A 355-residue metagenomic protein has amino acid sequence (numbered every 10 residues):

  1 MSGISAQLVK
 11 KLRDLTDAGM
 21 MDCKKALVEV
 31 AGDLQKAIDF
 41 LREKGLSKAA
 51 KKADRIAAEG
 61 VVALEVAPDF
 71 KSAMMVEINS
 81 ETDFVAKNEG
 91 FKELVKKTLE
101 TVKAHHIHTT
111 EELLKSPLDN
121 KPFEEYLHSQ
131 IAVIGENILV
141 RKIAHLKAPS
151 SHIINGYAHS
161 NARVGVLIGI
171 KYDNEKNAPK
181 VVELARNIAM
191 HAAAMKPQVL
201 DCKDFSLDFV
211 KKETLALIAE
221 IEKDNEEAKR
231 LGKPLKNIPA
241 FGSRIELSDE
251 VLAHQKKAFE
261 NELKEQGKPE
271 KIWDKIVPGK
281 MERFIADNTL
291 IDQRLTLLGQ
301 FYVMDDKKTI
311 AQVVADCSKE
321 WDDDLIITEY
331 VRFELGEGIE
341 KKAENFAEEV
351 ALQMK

Functional and structural regions predicted by a protein language model:
S2-K355: N-terminal assembly/interaction segments in proteins that build large macromolecular machines
